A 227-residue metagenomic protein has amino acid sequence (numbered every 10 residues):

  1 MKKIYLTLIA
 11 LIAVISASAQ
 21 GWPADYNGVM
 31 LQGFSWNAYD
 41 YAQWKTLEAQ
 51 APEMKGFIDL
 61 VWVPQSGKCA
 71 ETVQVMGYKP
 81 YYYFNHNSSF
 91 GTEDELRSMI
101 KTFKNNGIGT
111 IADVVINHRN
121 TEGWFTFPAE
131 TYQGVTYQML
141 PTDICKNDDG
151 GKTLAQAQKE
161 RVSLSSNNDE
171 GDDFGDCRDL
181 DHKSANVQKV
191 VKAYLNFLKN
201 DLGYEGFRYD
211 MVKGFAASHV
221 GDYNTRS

Functional and structural regions predicted by a protein language model:
M1-I4: Positively charged n-region of N-terminal signal peptides that target proteins for export
T7-L8, N37: Intrinsically disordered, low-complexity segments enriched in polar/charged small residues
L8, Q65, M211: Residues that line or immediately flank small-molecule/substrate-binding pockets and catalytic motifs
A10-S18: Hydrophobic h-region of N-terminal signal peptides that target proteins for export in Gram-negative bacteria
G21-Q50, G56-L202, S218-S227: Substrate-binding/active-site clefts of carbohydrate-active enzymes
G206-V212: Short catalytic-loop micro-motif centered on adjacent basic/acidic residues
F215: Active-site environment of divalent metal-dependent phosphoester hydrolases
